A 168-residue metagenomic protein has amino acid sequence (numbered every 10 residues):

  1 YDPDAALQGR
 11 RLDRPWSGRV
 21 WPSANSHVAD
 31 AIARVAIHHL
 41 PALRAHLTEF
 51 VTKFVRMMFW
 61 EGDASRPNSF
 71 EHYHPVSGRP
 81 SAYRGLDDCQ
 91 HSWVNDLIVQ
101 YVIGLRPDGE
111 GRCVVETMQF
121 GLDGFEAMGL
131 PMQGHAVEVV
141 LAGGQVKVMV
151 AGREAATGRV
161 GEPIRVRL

Functional and structural regions predicted by a protein language model:
Y1-A136: Non-catalytic carbohydrate-binding regions of carbohydrate-active enzymes
E126-L168: C-terminal beta-sandwich/jelly-roll accessory domains of carbohydrate-active enzymes
